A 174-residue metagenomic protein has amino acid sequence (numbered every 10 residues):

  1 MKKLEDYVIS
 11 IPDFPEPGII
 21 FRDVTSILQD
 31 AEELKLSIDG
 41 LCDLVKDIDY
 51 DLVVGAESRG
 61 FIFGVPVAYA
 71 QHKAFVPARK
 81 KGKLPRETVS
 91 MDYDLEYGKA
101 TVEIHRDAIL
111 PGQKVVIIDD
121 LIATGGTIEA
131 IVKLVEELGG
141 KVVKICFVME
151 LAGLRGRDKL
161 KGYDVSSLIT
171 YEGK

Functional and structural regions predicted by a protein language model:
M1-Y50: Active-site-facing substrate-recognition patch
L4-D6, E129-K174: PRPP-dependent phosphoribosyltransferase catalytic core
D39-D92: Conserved PRPP/pyrophosphate-binding segment of the phosphoribosyltransferase/PRPP-pathway fold
D51, Q113, V143: Conserved acidic residues
G55, I117-I118: Generic enzyme active-site microenvironment
I62, G126, A130: Conserved SAM/SAH-binding loop-helix junction of Class I S-adenosyl-L-methionine-dependent methyltransferases
A74-V116: Short, glycine/charge-rich flexible loops or terminal/linker lids adjacent to PRPP-binding catalytic cores
D120, G125: Conserved G/P- and acidic residue-centered "switch" motifs that form tight phosphate/ATP-binding loops in soluble
